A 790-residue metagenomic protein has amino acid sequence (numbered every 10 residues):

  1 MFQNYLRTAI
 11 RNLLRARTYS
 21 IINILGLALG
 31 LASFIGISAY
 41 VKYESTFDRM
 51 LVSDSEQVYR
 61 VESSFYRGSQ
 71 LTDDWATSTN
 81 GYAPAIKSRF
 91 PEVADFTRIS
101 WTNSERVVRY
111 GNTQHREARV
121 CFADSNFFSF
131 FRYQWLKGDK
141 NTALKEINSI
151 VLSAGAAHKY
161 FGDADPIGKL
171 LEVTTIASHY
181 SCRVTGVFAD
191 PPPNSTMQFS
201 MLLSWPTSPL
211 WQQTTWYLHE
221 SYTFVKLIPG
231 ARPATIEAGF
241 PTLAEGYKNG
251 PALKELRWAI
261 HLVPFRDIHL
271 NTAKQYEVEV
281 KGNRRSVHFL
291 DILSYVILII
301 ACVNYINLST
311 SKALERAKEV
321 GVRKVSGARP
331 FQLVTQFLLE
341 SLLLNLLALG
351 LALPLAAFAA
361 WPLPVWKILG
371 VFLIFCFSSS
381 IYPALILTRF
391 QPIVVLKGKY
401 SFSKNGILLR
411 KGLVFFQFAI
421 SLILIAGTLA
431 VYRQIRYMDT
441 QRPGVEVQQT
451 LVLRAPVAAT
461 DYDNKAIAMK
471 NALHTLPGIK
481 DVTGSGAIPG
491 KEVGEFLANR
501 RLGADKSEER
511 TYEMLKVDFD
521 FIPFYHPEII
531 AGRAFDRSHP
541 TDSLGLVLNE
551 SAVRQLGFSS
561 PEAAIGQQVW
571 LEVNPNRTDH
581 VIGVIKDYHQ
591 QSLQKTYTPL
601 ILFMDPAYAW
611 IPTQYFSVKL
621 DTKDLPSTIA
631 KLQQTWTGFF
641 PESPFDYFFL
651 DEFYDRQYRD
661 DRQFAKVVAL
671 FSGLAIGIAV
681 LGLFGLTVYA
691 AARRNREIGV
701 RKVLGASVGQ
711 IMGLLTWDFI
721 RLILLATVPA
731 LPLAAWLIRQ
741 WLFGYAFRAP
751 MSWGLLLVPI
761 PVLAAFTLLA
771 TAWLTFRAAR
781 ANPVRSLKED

Functional and structural regions predicted by a protein language model:
M1-I21, Y276-E279, S309-L346, G350-T460 (+2 more regions): Alpha-helical transmembrane segments of integral membrane proteins
M1-L6, R11, R15, Y19 (+10 more regions): Membrane-helix entry/capping segments
R15-V41, K281-K318, L409-Q434, R662-R696 (+2 more regions): Hydrophobic alpha-helical transmembrane segments of multi-pass inner-membrane transport and secretion
I37-R106, L218-I228, E237-G239, A259-L270 (+5 more regions): Membrane-proximal extracellular/periplasmic loop immediately following the first transmembrane helix
S45-S55, F199-P209, L253, L270-V278 (+5 more regions): Short juxtamembrane loops and helix-capping segments at transmembrane helix boundaries of multi-pass membrane proteins
D124-L136, N148-G282, N471-D660: Mid-to-C-terminal secondary-structure elements that act as membrane-proximal/extracytoplasmic interface segments
E319-A360, A675, R696-L742, V758 (+1 more regions): Transmembrane alpha-helical interface segments in multi-pass membrane proteins
W366-I386, L422, V680, P729 (+1 more regions): Hydrophobic alpha-helical transmembrane segments of polytopic membrane proteins
